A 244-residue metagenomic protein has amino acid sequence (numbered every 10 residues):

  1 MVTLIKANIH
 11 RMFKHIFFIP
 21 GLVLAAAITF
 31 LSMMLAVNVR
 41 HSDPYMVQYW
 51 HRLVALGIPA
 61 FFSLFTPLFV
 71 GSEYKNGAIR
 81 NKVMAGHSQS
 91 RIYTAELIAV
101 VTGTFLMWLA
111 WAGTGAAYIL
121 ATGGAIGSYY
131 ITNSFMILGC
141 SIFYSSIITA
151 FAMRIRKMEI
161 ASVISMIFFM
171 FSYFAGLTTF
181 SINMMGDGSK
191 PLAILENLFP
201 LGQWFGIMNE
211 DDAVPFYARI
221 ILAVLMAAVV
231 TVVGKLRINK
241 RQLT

Functional and structural regions predicted by a protein language model:
M1-L22, L243: Aromatic- and glycine-rich beta-strand/loop motifs that create alpha-glucan
V2-I9, S90, T94-I98, I131: Alpha-helical membrane-protein architecture signal
F18, A25-F69, E73, T94-M166 (+2 more regions): Secretory targeting signals
M46-Q48, T66-A85, Q89, L243: Transmembrane helix boundary and interhelical loop/hinge segments in multi-pass membrane proteins
M84-T94, S172-N183, N239-T244: Cytoplasmic juxtamembrane regions at transmembrane-helix boundaries
M184-M208: Short hydrophobic, aromatic-rich alpha-helical segments embedded in or entering the lipid bilayer of multi-pass
E196-P200, I220-V229: Small-residue-rich transmembrane alpha-helices that serve as helix-helix interface/gating elements in multipass
V224-T244: Junction motif at the cytosolic side of a transmembrane helix
